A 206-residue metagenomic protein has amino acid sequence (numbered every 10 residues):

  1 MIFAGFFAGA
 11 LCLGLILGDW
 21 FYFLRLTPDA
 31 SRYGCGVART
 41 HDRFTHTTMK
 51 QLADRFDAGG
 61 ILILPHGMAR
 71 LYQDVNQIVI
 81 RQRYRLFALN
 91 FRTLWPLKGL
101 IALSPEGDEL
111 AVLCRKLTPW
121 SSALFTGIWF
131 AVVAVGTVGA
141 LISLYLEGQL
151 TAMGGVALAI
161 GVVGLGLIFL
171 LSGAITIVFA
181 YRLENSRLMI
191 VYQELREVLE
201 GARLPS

Functional and structural regions predicted by a protein language model:
M1-D29, T118-I190: Alpha-helical transmembrane spans
R25-L64: Membrane-interface amphipathic/juxtamembrane segments adjacent to transmembrane helices
L64-A102: Short, non-transmembrane cytosolic segments of multipass membrane proteins
P65-R70, L150-M153, L171-S172, L204-S206: Short glycine-rich, low-complexity/disordered patches
Y84-L86, P105, K116-W120: Beta-strand elements of well-folded, non-transmembrane domains
A102-A111: A short, structured loop/turn motif at beta-sheet edges
V112-L113, L124: Non-transmembrane interaction and regulatory regions of membrane-associated proteins
R196-S206: Solvent-exposed, non-transmembrane helices and loops of integral membrane proteins
